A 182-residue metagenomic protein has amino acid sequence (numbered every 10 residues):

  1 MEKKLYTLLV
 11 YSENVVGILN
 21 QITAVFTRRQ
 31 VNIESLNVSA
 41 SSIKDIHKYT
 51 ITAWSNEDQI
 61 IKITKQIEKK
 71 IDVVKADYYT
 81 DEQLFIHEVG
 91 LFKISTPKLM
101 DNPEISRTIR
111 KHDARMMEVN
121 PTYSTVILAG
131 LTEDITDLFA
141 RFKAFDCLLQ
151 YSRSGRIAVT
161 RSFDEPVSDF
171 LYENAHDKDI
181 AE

Functional and structural regions predicted by a protein language model:
M1-H47, E57-V89, K93-E182: Long, contiguous binding/interaction regions
I51-W54: Amphipathic, charged alpha-helical scaffolds that flank and support histidine-based chemistry in signaling
